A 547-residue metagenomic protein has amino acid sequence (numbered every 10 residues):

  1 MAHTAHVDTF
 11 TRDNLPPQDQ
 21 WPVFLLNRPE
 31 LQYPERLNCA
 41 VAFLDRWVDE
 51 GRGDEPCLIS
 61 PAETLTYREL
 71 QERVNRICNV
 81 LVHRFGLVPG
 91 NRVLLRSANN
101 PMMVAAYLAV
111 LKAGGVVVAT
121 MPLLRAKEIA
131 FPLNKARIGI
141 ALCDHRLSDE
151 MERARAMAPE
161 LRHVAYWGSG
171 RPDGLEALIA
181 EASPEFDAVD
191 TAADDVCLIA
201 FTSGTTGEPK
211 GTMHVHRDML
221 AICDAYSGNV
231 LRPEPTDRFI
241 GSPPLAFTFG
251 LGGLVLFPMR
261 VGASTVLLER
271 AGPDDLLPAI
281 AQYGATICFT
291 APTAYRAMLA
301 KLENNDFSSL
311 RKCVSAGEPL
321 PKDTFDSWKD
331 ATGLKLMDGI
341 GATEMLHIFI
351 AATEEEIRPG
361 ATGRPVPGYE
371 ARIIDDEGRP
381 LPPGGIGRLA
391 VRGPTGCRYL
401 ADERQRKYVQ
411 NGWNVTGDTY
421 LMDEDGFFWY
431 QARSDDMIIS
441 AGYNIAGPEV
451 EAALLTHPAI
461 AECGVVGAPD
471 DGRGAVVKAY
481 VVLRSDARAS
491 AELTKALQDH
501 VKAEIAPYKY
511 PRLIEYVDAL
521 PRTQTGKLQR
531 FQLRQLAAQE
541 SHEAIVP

Functional and structural regions predicted by a protein language model:
E63-L65, V80-K127, P244, N444: Conserved AMP-binding/adenylate-forming
T66-R68, C197-A221: Conserved AMP-binding A3 loop
L124, A141-C143, C288, G393 (+4 more regions): AMP-binding/adenylate-forming catalytic core of the ANL superfamily
Y166, R171, A182-F201, E208 (+1 more regions): Conserved pre-ATP/AMP-binding loop-to-beta segment of ANL
L220-R238, L245-T286, K301: Conserved AMP-binding/adenylation subdomain of ANL enzymes
A285-T290, L299-R358, E370: Gly/Ser/Thr-rich phosphate-binding loop
R364-G368, R379-N411, Y443-I445: Conserved ATP/PPi-binding loop(s) of AMP-dependent carboxylate-activating enzymes
A503-K527, V546-P547: AMP-binding/adenylate-forming catalytic domain of the ANL superfamily
